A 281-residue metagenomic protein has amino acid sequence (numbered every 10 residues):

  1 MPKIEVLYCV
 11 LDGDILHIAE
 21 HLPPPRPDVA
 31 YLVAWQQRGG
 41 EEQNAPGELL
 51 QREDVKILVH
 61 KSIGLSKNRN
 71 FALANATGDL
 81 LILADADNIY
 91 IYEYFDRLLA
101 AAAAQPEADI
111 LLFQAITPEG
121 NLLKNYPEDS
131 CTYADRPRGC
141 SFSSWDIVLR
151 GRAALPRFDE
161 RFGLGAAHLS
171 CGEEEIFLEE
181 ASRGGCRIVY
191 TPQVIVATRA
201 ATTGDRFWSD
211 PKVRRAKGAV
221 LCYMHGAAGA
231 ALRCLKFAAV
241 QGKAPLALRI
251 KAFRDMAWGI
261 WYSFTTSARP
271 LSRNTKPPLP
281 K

Functional and structural regions predicted by a protein language model:
I18-V59: Acidic donor-binding segment of Leloir-type glycosyltransferases
H60-A76: Glycine-rich, basic loop-to-helix element that forms the pyrophosphate-binding segment of sugar-nucleotide handling
L81: Short aromatic/hydrophobic "clamp" motif used to bind/position activated sugar donors
E93-Y126: Conserved donor NDP-sugar-binding/catalytic core segment of glycosyltransferases
E119, C131-R150, F162, H168-L169: A recurrent flexible, glycine/aromatic-enriched loop bordering the glycosyltransferase active site that acts as
G163-E179: Acidic donor-binding loop at a coil-to-helix junction in glycosyltransferase catalytic cores that engages
I188-A197, D210: Catalytic beta-strand/loop signature of glycosyltransferases that borders the donor
W208-G218, C222-K281: Non-catalytic, C-terminal membrane-associated alpha-helical segments of glycosyltransferases
